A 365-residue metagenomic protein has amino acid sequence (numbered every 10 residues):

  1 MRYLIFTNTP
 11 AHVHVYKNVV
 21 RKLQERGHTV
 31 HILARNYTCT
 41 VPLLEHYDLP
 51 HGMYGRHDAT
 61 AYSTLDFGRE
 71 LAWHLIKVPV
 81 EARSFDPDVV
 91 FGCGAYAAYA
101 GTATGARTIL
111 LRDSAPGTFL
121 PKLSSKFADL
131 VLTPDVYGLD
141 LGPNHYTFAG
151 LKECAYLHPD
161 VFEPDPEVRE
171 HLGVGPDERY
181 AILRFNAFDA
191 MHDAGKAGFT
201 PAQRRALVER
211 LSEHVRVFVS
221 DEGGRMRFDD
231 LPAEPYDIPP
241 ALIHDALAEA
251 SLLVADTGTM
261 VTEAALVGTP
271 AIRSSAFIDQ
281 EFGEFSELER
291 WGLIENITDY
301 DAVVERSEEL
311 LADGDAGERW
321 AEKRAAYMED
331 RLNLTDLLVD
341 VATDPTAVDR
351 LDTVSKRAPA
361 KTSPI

Functional and structural regions predicted by a protein language model:
Q24-E70: Conserved nucleotide-sugar phosphate-binding/catalytic loop shared by glycosyltransferases and other
Y47-G55, A59-A61, A206-D237: Catalytic donor nucleotide-activated moiety binding site of glycosyltransferases and closely related
W73-V78, G224-T259: Donor nucleotide-activated moiety binding/catalytic core segment of transferases that use nucleotide-activated donors
D88-Y99, A246-E284: A donor-sugar binding/catalytic signature common to diverse glycosyltransferases and related nucleotide-sugar
I109-L110, P121-T133, A246-L247: A conserved, positively charged/aromatic
L132-F199, R357: A nucleotide-sugar donor-handling region in carbohydrate enzymes
L266-D313: Catalytic binding pocket for nucleotide-activated donors in carbohydrate/polymer assembly enzymes
D315-I365: C-terminal amphipathic helix plus adjacent low-complexity, charged tail appended to glycosyltransferase catalytic
